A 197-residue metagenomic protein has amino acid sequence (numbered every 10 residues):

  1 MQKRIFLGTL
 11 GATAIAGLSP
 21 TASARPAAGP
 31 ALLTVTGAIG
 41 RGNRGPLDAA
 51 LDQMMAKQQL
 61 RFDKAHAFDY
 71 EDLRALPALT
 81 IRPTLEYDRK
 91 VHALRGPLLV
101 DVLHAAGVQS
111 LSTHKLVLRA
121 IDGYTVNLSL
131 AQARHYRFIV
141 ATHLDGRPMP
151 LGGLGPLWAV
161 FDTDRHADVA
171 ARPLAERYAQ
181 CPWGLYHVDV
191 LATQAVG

Functional and structural regions predicted by a protein language model:
I5-S23: N-terminal export signals
L18-G197: N-terminal intrinsically disordered, low-complexity segments enriched in P/E/S/T
